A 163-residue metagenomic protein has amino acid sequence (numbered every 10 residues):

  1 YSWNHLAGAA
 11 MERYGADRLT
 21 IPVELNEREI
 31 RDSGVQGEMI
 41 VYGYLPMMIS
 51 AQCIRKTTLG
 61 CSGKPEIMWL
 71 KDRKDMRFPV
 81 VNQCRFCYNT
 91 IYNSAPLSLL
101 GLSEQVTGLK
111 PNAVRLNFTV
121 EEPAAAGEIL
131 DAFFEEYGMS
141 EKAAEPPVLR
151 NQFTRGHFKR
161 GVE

Functional and structural regions predicted by a protein language model:
Y1-E163: Active-site pocket-lining/capping segments in soluble small-molecule metabolic enzymes
